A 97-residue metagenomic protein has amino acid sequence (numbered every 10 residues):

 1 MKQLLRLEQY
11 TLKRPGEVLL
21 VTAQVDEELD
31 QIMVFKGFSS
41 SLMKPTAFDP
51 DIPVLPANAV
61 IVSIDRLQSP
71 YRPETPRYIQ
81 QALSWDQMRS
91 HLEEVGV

Functional and structural regions predicted by a protein language model:
M1-V97: The transition from N-terminal targeting/processing segments to the mature protein
